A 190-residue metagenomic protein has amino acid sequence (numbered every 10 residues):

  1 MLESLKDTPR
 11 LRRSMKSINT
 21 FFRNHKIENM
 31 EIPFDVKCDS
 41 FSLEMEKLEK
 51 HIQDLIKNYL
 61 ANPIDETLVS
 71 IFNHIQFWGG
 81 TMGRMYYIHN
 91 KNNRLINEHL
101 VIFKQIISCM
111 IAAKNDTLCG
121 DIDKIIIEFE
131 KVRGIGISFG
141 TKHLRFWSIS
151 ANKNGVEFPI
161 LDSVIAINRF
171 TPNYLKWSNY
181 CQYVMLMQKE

Functional and structural regions predicted by a protein language model:
M1-E130, S148-E190: An N-terminal alpha-helical hairpin/helix-loop-helix interaction module that forms a charged, gly/pro-flexible surface
G140-F146: Short hydrophobic alpha-helical segments that form membrane-spanning helices or hydrophobic packing faces of helical
